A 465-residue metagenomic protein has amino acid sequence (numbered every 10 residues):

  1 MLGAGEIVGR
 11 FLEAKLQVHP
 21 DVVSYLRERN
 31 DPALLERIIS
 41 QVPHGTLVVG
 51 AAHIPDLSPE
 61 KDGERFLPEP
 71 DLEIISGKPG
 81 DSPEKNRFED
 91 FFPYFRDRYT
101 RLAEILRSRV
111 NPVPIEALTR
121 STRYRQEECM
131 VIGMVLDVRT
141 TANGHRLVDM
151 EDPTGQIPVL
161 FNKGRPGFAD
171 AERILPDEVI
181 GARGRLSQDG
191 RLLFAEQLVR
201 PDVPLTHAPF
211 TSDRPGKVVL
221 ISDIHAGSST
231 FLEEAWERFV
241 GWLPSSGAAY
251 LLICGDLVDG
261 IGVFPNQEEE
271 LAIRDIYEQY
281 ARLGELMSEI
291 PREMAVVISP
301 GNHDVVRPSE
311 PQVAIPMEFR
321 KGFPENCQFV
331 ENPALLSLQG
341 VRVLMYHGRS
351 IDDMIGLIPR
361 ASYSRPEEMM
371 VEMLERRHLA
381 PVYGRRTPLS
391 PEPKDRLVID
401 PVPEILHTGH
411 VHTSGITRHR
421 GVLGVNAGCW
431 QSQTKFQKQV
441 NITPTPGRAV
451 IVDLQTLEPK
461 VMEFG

Functional and structural regions predicted by a protein language model:
M1-G465: Extended recognition/assembly regions associated with phosphoester-bond processing machinery
